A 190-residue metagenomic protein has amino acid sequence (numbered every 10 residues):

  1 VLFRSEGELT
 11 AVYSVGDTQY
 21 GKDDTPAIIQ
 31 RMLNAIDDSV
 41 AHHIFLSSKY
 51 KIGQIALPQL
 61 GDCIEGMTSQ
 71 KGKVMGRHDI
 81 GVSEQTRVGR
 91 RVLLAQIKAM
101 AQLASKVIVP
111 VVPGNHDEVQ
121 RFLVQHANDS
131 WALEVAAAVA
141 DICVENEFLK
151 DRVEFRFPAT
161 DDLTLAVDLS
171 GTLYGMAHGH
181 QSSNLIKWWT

Functional and structural regions predicted by a protein language model:
E6-A11, V15, I29-I142: Core catalytic region of metal-dependent phosphoesterases/phosphodiesterases, especially metallo-beta-lactamase-like
T18-T25: Short acidic, Gly/Ser-rich segments with clustered Asp/Glu that frequently serve as metal-coordination loops in enzyme
K98-P110, V119-L123, D129-T190: His/acidic metal-ligating clusters that form di-metal
